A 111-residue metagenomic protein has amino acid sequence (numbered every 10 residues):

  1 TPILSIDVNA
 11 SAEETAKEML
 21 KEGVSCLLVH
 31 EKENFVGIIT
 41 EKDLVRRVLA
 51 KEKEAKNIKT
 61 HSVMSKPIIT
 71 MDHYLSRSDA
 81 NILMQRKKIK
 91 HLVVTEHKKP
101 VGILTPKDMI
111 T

Functional and structural regions predicted by a protein language model:
T1-P2, L20, I38-R86, I103-T111: Tandem CBS (Bateman) regulatory domains
S5-G23, H30, T70-K88, T95-E96: The conserved cystathionine-beta-synthase
S25, K42, K90-H91: Short, cationic motifs built from Arg/Lys/His that form the positively charged side of catalytic pockets
E33: Glycine-rich phosphate-binding loops of nucleotide-dependent enzymes
V94-L104: Terminal recognition/anchoring or ligand-binding modules at protein termini
